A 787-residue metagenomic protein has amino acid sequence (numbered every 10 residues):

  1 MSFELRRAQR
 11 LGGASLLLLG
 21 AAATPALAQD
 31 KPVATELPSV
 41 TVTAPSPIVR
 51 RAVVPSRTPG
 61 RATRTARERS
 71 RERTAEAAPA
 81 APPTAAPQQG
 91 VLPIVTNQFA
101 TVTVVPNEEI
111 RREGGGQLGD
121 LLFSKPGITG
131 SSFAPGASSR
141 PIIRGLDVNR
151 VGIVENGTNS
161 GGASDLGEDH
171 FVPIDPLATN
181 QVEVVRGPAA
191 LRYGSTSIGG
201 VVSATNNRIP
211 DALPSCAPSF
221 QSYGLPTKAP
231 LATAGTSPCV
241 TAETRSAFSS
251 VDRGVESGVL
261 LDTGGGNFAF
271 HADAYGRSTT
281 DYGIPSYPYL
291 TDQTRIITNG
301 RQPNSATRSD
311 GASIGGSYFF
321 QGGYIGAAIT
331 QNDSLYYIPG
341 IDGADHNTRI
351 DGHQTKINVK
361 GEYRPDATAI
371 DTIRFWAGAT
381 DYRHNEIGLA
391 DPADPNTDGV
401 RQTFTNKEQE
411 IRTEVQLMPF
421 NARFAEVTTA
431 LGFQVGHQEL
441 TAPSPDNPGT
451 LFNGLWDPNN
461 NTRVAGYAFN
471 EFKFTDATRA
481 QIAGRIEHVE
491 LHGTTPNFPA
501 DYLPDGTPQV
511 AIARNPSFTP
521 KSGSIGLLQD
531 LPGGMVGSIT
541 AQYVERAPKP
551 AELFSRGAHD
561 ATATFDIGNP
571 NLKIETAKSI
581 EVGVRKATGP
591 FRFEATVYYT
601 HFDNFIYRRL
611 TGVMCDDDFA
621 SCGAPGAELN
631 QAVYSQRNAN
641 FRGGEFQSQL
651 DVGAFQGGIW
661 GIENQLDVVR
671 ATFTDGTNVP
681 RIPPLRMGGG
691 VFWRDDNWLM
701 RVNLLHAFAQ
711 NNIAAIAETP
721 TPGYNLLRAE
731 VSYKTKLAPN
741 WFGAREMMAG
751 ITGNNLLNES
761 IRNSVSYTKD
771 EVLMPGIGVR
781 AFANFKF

Functional and structural regions predicted by a protein language model:
T43-L231, V582: Acidic, small-polar-rich N-terminal luminal/periplasmic segments of exported/outer-membrane proteins
G162-A163, A178-N180, L191-S286, T307-D310: Outer-membrane beta-barrel translocator/receptor signature
Y193, I209-V240, N267, R364-T372 (+7 more regions): Short loop/turn motifs that connect adjacent beta-strands in outer-membrane beta-barrel proteins
S250-T279, L290-L335, H353-R364, V415 (+4 more regions): Transmembrane beta-barrel wall of Gram-negative outer-membrane proteins
P285, E545, Y598, D603-N604 (+4 more regions): C-terminal beta-signal and adjacent terminal beta-strands/loops of Gram-negative outer-membrane beta-barrel proteins
S305, G322-T372, D381-E408, N453-N459 (+1 more regions): Flexible loop and strand-edge segments within Gram-negative outer membrane beta-barrel domains
H346-D366, D371, F404-E408, L455 (+7 more regions): Outer-membrane beta-barrel signature, preferentially recognizing the C-terminal barrel domain of Gram-negative
F474-D476, A480, R592, Y598-F602 (+5 more regions): Gram-negative outer-membrane beta-barrel transporters
